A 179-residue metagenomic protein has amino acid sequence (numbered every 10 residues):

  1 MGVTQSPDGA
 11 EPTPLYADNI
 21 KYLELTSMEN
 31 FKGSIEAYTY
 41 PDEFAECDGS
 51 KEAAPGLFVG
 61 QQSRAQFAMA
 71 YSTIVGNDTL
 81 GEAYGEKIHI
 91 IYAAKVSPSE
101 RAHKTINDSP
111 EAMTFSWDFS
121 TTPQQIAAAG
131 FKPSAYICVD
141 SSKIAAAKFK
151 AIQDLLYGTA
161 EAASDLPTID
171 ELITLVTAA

Functional and structural regions predicted by a protein language model:
M1-A45, I91-A112: Solvent-exposed edge beta-strands and adjacent loop segments that serve as assembly or binding interfaces
T4-D18, K51-Q66, A179: Short N-terminal helix-initiation segments at or just after the protein's N-terminus
Q5, A45, E52, G81 (+2 more regions): Compositionally biased, low-complexity repeat tracts
A10-E11, E29-F31, A65-F67, Y84-K87 (+4 more regions): Generic structural motif recognizing short loop/turn segments at the entrances and edges of beta-strands
S27-Y84: Extracellular-facing segments of soluble proteins and assemblies that are Gly/Ser/Thr-biased and enriched in aromatics
Q62-D108, Q125: Short helix-loop boundary/capping segments
P98-A179: Mixed-charge, glycine-accented linear interaction segment located at domain edges/termini
